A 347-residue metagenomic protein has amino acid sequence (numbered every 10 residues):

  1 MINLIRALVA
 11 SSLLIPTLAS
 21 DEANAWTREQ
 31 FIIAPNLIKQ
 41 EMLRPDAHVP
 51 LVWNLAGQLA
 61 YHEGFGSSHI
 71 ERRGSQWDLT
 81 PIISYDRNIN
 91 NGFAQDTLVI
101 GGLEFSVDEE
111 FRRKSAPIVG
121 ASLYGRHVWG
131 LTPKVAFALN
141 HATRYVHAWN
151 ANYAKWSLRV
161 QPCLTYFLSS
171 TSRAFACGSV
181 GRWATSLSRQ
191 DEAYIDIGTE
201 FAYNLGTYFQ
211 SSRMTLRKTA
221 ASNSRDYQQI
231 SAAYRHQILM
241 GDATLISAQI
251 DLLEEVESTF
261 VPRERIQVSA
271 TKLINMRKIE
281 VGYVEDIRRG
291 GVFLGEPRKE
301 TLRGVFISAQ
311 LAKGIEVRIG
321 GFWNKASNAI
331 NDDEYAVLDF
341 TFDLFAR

Functional and structural regions predicted by a protein language model:
N24-Q161, T165: Outer-membrane beta-barrel initiation region
P81-R87, H127-W129, T143-W149, G178-S186 (+7 more regions): Transmembrane beta-strands of outer-membrane beta-barrel pores
A94-G101, W129, A243-S247, L253-A309: Outer-membrane beta-barrel transmembrane domain signature
S115-A121, Y145, N152-V160, D191-I197 (+4 more regions): Residues that define the transmembrane beta-barrel architecture of outer-membrane proteins
S122-R126, C163, G198-A202, A233-Q237 (+3 more regions): Outer-membrane beta-barrel architecture
L131-A138, F167-A176, Y203-M214, I238-A248 (+3 more regions): Repeated loop/turn-to-beta-strand initiation elements of outer-membrane beta-barrel proteins
R159-T259: Acidic, serine/threonine- and glycine-rich low-complexity intrinsically disordered segments that serve as flexible
I315-G320, N331-R347: Outer-membrane beta-barrel "beta-signal"
